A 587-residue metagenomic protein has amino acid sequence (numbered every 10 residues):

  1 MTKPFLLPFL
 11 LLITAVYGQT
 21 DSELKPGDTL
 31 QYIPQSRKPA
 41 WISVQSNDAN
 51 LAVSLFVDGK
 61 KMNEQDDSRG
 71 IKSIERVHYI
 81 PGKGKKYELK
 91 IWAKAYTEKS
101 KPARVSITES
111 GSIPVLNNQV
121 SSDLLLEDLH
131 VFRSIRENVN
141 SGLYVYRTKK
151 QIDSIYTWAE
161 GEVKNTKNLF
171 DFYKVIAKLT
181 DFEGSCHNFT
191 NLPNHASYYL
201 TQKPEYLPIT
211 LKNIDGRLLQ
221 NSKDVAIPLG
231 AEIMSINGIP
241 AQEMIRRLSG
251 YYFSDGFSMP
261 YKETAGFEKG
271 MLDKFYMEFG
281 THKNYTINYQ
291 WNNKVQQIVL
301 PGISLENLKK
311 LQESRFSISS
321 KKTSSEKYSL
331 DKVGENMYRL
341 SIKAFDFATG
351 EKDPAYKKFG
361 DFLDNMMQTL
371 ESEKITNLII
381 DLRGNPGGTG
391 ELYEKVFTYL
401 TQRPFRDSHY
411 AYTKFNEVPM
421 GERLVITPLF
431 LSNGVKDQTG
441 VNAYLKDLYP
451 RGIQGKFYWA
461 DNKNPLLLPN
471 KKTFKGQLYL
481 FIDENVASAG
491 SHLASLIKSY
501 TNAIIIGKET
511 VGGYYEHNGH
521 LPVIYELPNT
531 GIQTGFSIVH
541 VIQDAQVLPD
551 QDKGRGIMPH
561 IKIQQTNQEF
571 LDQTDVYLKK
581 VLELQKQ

Functional and structural regions predicted by a protein language model:
P4-T14: Sec-dependent N-terminal signal peptides
V16-G18: Boundary at the C-terminal end of the N-terminal hydrophobic targeting segment
D21-S112: Acidic, Ser/Thr/Pro-rich low-complexity intrinsically disordered segments
S36-K38, I375-I379, T473-Y479: Short, surface-exposed connector motifs at secondary-structure boundaries
Q45-N47, I342-A344, L382, F481-N485: Structural motif
G111-K414, M420-L431, Y514-L527, G531-Q533 (+3 more regions): Flexible, low-complexity junctional segments that flank or bridge functional domains
A231, G390-F570: Conserved acidic, small-residue-rich alpha-beta core segments centered on
